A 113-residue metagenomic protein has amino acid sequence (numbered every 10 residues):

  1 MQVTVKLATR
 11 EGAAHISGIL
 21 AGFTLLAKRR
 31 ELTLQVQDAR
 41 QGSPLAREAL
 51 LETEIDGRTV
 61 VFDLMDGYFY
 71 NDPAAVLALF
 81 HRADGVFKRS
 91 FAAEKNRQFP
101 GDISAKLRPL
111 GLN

Functional and structural regions predicted by a protein language model:
M1-A75: N-terminal pre-catalytic "stem/leader" segment of glycosyltransferase-like enzymes
I55-N113: Catalytic core of nucleotide-activated saccharide and alditol-phosphate transferases
